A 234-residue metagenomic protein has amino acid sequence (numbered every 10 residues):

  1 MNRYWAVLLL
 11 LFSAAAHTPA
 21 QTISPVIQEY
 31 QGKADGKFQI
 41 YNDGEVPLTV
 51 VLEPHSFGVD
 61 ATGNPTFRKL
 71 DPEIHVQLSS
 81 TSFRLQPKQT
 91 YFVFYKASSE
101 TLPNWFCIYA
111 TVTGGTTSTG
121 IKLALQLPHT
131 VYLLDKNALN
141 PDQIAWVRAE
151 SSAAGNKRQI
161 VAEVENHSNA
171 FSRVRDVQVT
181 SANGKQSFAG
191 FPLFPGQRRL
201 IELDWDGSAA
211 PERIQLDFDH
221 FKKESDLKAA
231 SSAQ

Functional and structural regions predicted by a protein language model:
Y4-A14: Sec-dependent N-terminal signal peptides
A20-E45, S82, N140-K157, G190: Beta-sheet-dominated interaction scaffolds and their linkers
G36, N42-T49, H55-D60, T101-L102: Primarily extracytoplasmic ectodomains and periplasmic/lumenal surface modules that are beta-strand-rich
I40-G44, A162-S168: Asparagine-centered strand-capping/turn motif at beta-strand->loop junctions
V46-P54, G63-N64, C107, F171-V177: Short, hydrophobic/aromatic beta-strand segments
H55, S98-Q143, S208-Q234: Terminal connector regions
R68-T101, N183-A210: Intrinsically disordered, low-complexity Pro/Gly/Ser/Thr-rich segments with frequent PxxP/GP/PP motifs and embedded
F171-S232: Structured core of small recognition/catalytic domains
